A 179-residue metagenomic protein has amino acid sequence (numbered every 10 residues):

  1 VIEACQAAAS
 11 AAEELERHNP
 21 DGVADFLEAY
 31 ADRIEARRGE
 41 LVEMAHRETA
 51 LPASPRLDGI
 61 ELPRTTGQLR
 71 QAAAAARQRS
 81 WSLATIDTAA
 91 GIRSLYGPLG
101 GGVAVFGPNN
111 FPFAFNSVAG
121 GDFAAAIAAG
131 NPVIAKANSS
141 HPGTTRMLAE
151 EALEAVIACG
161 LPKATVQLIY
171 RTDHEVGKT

Functional and structural regions predicted by a protein language model:
V1-G91, A158: N-terminal Rossmann-like NAD(P)+-binding subdomain of aldehyde/semialdehyde dehydrogenases
L15, R33, N110-F111, S140-H141 (+1 more regions): Glycine-/small-residue-rich active-site loops that bind phosphorylated ligands and cofactors
E16-R17, A53-R56, P112-F115, P142-G143 (+1 more regions): A generic structural signal for short coil/turn motifs at secondary-structure boundaries
G59, N138-S139, Y170: Short loop or secondary-structure boundary microenvironments that flank and position key functional residues
A74, W81-C159: Conserved small-residue-rich beta-alpha loop and adjacent elements that most often cradle the phosphate/pyrophosphate
G102-V105, V156-T179: Conserved NAD(P)+-binding/catalytic subdomain of aldehyde/semialdehyde dehydrogenases
